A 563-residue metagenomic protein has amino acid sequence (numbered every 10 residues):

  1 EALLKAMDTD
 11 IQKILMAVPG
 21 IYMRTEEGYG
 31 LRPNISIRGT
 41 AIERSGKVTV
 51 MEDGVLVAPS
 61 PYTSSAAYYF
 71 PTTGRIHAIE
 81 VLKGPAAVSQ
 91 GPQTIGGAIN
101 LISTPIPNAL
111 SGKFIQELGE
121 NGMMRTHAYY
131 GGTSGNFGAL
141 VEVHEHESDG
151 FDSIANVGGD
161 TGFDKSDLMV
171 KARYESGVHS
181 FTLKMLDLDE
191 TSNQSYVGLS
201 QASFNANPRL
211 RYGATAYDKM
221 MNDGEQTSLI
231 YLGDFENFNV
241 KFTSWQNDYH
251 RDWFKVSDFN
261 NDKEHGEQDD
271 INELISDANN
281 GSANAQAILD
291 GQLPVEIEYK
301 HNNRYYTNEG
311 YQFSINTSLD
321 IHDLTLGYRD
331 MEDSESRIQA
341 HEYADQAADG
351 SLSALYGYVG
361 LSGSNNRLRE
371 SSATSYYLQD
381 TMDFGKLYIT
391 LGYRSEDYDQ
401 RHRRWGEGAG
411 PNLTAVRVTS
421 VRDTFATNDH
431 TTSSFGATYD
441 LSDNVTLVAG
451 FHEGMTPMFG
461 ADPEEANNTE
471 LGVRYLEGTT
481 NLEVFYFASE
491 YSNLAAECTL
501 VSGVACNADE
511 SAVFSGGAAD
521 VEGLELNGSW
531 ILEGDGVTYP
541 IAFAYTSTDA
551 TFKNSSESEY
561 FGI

Functional and structural regions predicted by a protein language model:
Q12-V55, P59: Extracytoplasmic beta-strand/coil segments of soluble accessory domains associated with Gram-negative outer-membrane
V55-K83: Short acidic/polar hinge/loop motifs at secondary-structure boundaries that mediate gating or recognition
S111-K113, L118-E147, N156-S195, K219-D234 (+1 more regions): Transmembrane beta-barrel wall of Gram-negative outer-membrane proteins
Q116-E120, S134-N136, E145-D149, S176-V178 (+13 more regions): Transmembrane beta-strands of outer-membrane beta-barrel pores
N136-I154, F163-K165, T243-E309, E370-G408 (+3 more regions): Surface-exposed extracellular loop regions of Gram-negative outer-membrane beta-barrel proteins
S195-T215, F254-K300, E342-S364, Q400-N428 (+2 more regions): Solvent-exposed loop segments that connect transmembrane elements
Y306-N308, S318-D333, E342, Q346 (+1 more regions): Structural signature of Gram-negative outer-membrane beta-barrels, strongest in the C-terminal barrel of TonB-dependent
S318-I321, D383-I389, Y398, Y486 (+1 more regions): Gram-negative outer-membrane beta-barrel transporters
